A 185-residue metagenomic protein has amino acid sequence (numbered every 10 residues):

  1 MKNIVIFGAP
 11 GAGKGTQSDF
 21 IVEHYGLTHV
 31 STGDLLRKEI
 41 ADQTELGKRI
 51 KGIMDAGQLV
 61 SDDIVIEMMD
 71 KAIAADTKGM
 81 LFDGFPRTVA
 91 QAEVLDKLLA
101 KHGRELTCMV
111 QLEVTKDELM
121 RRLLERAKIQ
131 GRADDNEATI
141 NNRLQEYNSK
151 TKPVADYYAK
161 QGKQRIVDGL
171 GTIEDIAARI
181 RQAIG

Functional and structural regions predicted by a protein language model:
M1-G185: Glycine-rich phosphate-binding loop of ATP-dependent small-molecule kinases
